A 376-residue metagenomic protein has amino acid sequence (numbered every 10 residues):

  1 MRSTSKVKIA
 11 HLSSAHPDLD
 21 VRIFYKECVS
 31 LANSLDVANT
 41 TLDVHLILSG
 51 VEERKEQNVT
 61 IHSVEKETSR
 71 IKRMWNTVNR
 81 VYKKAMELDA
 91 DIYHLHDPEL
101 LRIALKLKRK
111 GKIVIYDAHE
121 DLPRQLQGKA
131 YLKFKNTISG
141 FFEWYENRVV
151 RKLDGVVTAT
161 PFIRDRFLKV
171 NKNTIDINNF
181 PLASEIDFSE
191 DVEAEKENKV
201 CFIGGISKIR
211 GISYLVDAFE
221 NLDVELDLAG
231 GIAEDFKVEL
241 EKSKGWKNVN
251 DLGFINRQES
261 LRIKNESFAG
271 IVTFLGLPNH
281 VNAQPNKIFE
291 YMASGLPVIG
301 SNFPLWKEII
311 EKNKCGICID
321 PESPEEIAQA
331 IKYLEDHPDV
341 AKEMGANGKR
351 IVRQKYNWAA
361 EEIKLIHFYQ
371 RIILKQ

Functional and structural regions predicted by a protein language model:
K8-L12, V157, V192-N221, L226-D227: Conserved donor-binding/catalytic core segment of Leloir-type glycosyltransferases
V29, V78-M86, K106-R109, Y116 (+2 more regions): Membrane-proximal helix-turn-helix segments that form the acceptor-binding/catalytic region of lipid-linked
E143-F188: Donor nucleotide-sugar binding/catalytic pocket of nucleotide-sugar-dependent glycosyltransferases
L168-K169, I175-N198, G211, V238 (+1 more regions): Acidic anion/phosphate-binding donor-loop and adjacent secondary structure in glycosyltransferase catalytic cores
G230, K237-K264: Nucleotide-activated donor-binding/catalytic signature segment of Leloir-type glycosyltransferases, i.e., the conserved
K264-V281, L296: Acidic donor-binding loop of glycosyltransferase active sites
K312-N313, I317-P324, Y333-D339: Conserved acidic donor-binding segment of nucleotide-sugar-dependent glycosyltransferases
E326, Y333, V340-K355, K364: A short, well-ordered alpha-helix in the C-terminal region of glycosyltransferases
